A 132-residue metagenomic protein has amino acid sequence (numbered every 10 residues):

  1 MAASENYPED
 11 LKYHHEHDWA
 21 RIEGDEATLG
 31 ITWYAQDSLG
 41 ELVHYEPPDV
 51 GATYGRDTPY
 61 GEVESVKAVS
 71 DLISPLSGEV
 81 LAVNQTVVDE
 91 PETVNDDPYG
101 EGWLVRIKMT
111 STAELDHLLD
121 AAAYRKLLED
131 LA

Functional and structural regions predicted by a protein language model:
M1-P59, E92, D96-A132: Acidic, low-complexity mobile loops and tails
A20-I22, V66, V83-T86, T112: Residue-level recognition of beta-strand microenvironments
T58, V63-V66, P75: Basic (Lys/Arg-enriched) interaction patch that binds polyanionic ligands
D71-P75, K108: Histidine- and aromatic-rich ligand-binding microenvironments
S74-S77, A121: ATP/adenylate-binding site constellation spanning eukaryotic-like Ser/Thr protein kinases, ABC-transporter
S77, L81-A82, V88-N95: Charged, amphipathic alpha-helical coiled-coil/dimerization segments
